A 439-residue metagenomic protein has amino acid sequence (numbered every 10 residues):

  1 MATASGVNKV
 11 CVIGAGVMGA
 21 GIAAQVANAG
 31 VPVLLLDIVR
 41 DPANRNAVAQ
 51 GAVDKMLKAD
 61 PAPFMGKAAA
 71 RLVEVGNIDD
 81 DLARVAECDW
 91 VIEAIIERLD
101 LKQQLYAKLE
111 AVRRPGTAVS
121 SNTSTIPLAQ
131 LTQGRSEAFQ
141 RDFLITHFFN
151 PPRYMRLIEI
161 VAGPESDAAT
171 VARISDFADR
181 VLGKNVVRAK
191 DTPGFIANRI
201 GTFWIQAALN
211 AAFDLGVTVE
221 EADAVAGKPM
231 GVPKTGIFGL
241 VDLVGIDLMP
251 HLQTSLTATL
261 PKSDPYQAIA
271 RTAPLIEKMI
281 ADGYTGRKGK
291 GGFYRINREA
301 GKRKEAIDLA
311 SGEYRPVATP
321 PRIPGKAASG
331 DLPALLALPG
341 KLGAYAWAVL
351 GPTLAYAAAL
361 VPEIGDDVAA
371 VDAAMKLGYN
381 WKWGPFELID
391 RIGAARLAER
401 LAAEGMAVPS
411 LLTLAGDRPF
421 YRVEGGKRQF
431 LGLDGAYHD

Functional and structural regions predicted by a protein language model:
A2-D439: N-terminal glycine-rich phosphate-binding loop for ADP-containing cofactors
